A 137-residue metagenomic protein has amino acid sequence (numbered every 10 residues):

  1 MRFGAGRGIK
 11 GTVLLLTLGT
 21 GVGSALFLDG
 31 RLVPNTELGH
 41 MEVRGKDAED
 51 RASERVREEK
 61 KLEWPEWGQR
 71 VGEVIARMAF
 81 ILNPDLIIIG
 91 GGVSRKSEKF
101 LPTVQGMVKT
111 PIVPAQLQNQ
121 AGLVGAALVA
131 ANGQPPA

Functional and structural regions predicted by a protein language model:
R2-L15, L26-A137: ATP-binding/phosphotransfer module of carbohydrate and carboxylate kinases, centering on a glycine-rich
G23: Conserved beta-strand and immediately adjacent loop positions that scaffold enzyme active sites
